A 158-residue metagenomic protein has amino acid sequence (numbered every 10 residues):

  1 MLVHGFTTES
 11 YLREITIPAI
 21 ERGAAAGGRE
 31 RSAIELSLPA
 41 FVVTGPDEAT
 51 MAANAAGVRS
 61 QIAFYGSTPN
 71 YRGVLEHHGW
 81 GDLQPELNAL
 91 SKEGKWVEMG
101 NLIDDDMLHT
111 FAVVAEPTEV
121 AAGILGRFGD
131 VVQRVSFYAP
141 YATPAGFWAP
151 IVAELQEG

Functional and structural regions predicted by a protein language model:
M1-G158: Active-site-adjacent structural elements that line small-molecule/cofactor binding pockets in enzymes
